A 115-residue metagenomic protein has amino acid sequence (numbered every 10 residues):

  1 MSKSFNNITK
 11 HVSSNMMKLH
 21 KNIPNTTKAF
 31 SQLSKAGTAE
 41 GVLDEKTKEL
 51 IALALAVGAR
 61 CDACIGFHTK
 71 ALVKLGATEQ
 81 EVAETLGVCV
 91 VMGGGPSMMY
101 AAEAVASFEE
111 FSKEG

Functional and structural regions predicted by a protein language model:
M1-T47, M99-G115: Acidic, glycine/proline-rich low-complexity segments that act as flexible tails and inter-domain linkers
G41, G76, G93-G95: Glycine-centered flexibility sites
V42-A59, E79-C89: Immediate flanking context of iron-sulfur cluster ligation sites
C61-C64: Short cysteine clusters
F67-E79: Iron-sulfur (Fe-S) cluster-binding segments and ferredoxin-like electron-carrier domains, especially [2Fe-2S]
A83-E109: C-terminal structural segments of small proteins and small subunits
